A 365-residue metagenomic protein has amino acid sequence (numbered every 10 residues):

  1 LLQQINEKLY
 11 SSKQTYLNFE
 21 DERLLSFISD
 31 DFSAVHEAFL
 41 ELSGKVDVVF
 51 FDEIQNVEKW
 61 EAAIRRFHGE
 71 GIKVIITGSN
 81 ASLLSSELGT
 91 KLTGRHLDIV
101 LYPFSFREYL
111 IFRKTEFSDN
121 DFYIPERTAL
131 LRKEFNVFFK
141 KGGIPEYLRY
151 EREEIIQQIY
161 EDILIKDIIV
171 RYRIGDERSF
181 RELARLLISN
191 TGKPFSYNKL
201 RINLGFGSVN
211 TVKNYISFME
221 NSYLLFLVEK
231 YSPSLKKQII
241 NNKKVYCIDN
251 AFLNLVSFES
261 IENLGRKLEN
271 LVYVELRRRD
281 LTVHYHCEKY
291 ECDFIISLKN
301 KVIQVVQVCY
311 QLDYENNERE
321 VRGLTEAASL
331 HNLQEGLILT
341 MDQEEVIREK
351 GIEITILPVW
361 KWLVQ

Functional and structural regions predicted by a protein language model:
L1-S12: P-loop NTPase Walker A phosphate-binding motif
Y16-D47: Short glycine-rich substrate-engagement loop in P-loop NTPases that contacts/grips substrate
S43-W60: Conserved P-loop NTPase "ATPase switch" module shared by AAA+ and STAND
E61-I76, S82, T90: Conserved catalytic/switch belt of AAA+ P-loop NTPases
A81, E87-P194: Interdomain motor-coupling "hinge/lid" segment immediately C-terminal to the ATP-binding subdomain of NTP-driven enzymes
L148-V302: Accessory nucleic acid-recognition modules appended to NTPase machines
I303-D313: Active-site ExK catalytic segment of metal-dependent nucleases
Q343-Q365: Domain-level recognition of nuclease-like catalytic cores that cleave nucleotide substrates
